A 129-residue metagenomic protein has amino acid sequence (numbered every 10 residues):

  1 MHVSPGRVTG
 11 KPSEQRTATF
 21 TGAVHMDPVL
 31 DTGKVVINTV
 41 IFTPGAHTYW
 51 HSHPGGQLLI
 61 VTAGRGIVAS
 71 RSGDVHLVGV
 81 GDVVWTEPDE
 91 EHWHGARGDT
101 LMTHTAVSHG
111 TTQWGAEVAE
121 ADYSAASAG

Functional and structural regions predicted by a protein language model:
M1-V35, Q113-G129: A short, N-terminal "cap"/entry segment at the start of jelly-roll beta-barrel domains of the cupin/DSBH fold
V36-H53, P88: Conserved short histidine dyad/triad with adjacent acidic residue
I41-T43, S52-V68, V107-G110: Short, conserved beta-strand element in jelly-roll/cupin
A46, P54-G55, D74, E90 (+2 more regions): A generic "binding-loop/recognition-motif" signal
T48-W50, V68-A69, T86, E91-G98: Short beta-strand His + acidic residue motifs that chelate non-heme Fe in jelly-roll/DSBH and cupin folds
S72-P88: Short acidic-glycine-tyrosine-enriched beta hairpin
W85, D99-E117: A short hydrophobic beta-strand segment most commonly corresponding to one strand of the jelly-roll/cupin
